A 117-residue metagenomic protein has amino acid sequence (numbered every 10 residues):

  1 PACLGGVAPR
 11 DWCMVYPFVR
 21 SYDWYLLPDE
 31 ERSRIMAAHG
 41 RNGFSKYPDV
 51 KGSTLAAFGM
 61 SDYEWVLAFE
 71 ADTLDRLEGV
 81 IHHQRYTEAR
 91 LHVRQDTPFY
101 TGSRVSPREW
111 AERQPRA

Functional and structural regions predicted by a protein language model:
P1-S45, F58, D72, G79 (+1 more regions): Short S/T/G/P-rich N-terminal loop/turn motif that feeds into the first structured element of a domain
W12, Y63, Q95: Residues that flank catalytic or metal-binding motifs in active/ligand-binding sites
S45-Y47, D72-T101: An amphipathic, aromatic/His-enriched active-site/gating alpha helix that lines ligand/cofactor pockets
D49-A56: A short linear hydrophobic-aromatic micro-motif
A56-D62: A short beta-turn/loop motif at secondary-structure boundaries
R104: Terminal substrate-recognition subdomain of acyl/acetyltransferases
